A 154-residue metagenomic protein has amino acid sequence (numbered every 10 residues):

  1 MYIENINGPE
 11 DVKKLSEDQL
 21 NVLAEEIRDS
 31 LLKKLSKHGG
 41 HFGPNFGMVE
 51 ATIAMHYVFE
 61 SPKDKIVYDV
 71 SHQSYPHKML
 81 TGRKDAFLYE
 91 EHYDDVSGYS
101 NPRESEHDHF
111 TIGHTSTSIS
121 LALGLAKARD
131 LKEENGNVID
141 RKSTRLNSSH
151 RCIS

Functional and structural regions predicted by a protein language model:
M1-K34: Cofactor-/ligand-binding subdomain signature composed of acidic, glycine-rich, tryptophan-containing flexible loops
V12, S148-S154: RNase H-like, Mg2+-dependent phosphodiesterase core, and more generally RNA phosphate-backbone-engaging helix-loop
S16, S143-R145: Alpha-helical hinge/cap motifs
L23-A24, D29, H41-S143, R151: Cofactor-binding active-site loop characterized by glycine-rich and histidine/acidic residues
